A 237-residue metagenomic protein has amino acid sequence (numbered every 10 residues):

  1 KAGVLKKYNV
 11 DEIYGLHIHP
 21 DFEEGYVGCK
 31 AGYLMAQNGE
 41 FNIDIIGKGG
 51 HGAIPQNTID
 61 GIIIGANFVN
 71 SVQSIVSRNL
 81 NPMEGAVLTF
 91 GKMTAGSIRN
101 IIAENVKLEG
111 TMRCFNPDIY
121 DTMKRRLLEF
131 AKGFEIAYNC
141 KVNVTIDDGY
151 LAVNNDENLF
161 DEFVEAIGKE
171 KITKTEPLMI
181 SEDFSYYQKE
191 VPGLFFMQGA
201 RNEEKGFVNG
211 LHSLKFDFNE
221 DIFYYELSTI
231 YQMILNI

Functional and structural regions predicted by a protein language model:
K1-K92, G96-A103, E182: Histidine/acidic-residue-rich, glycine-tolerant segments that coordinate divalent metal ions
A66-I237: Metal-dependent amide/peptide-bond hydrolase catalytic core, centered on the "pita-bread" metallohydrolase fold
